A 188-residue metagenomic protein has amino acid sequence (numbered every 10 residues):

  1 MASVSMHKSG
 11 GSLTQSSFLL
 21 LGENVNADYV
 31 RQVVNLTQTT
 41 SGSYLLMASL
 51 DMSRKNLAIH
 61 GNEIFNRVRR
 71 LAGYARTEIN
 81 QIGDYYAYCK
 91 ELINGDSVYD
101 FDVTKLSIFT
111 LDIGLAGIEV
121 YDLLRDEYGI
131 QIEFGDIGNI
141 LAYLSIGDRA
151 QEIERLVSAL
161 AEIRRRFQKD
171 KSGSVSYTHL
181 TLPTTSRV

Functional and structural regions predicted by a protein language model:
M1-V30, T39-S49: Active-site PLP attachment segment
H7-S9, E23-N26, M52, L111-G114 (+1 more regions): Short, glycine-/Ser/Thr-/acidic-enriched flexible segments
R31-T37, H60-G61: Short beta-alpha connecting loops at secondary-structure transitions that line or flank enzyme active sites
S49-E63, G147, Q151: Amphipathic alpha-helix from the class-I
E63-I146, R164-Y177: Conserved small-domain helix->loop->beta segment predominantly found in fold-type I
Q151-A159: Charge-rich, low-aromatic oligomerization/scaffolding segments with amphipathic character
T178-T184: Conserved small/polar residues in nucleotide/adenosyl-binding loops
